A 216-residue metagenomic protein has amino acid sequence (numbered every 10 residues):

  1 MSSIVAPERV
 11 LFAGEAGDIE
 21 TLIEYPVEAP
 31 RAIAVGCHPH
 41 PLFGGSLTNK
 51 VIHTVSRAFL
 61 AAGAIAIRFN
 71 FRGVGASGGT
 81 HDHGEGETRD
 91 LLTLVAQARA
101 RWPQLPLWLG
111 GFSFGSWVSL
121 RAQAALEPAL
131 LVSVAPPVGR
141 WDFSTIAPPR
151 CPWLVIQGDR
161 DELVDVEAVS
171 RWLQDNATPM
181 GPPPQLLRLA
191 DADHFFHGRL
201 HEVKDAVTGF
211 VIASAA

Functional and structural regions predicted by a protein language model:
M1-A29: N-terminal cap/lid segment of alpha/beta-hydrolase-fold proteins
D18, V27-R68: Short, surface-exposed "cap/lid" segments of acyl-processing enzymes
V51, H81-R101: Alpha/beta-hydrolase active-site loop
G110-S119: Gly/Ala-rich beta-loop-alpha elbow adjacent to hydrolase catalytic centers
P149, W153-Q157, D161: Short beta-strand/loop motif that positions the catalytic acidic residue of the alpha/beta-hydrolase fold
D159-V164, H194-F195: Acidic catalytic loop of the alpha/beta-hydrolase fold
Q174-F195: Catalytic histidine neighborhood in serine/cysteine hydrolases with alpha/beta-hydrolase-type architecture
H197-F210: Post-His helix in hydrolase/transferase enzymes
